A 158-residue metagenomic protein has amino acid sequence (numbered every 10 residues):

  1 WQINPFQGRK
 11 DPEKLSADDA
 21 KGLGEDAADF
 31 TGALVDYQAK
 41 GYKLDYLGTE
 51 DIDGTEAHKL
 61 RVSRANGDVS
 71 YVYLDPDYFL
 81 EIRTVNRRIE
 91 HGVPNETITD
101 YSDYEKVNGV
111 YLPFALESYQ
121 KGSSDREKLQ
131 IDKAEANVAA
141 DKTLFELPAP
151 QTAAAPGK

Functional and structural regions predicted by a protein language model:
W1-D26, K158: An acidic-aromatic
N4-F6, G48, E135: Residues at the C-termini of beta-strands that transition into short coil/loop
L23-R61, E81-R83: Short, conserved active-site entrance elements at the starts or edges of catalytic domains
V35, Y42, K106-G109, P150: Short linear sequence elements within intrinsically disordered, low-complexity coil regions
D53-P148: Gly/Pro-enriched, hydrophobic low-complexity segments that function as extracytoplasmic propeptides/linkers
P150-K158: Compositionally biased, proline/threonine/alanine/serine-rich low-complexity intrinsically disordered stretches
